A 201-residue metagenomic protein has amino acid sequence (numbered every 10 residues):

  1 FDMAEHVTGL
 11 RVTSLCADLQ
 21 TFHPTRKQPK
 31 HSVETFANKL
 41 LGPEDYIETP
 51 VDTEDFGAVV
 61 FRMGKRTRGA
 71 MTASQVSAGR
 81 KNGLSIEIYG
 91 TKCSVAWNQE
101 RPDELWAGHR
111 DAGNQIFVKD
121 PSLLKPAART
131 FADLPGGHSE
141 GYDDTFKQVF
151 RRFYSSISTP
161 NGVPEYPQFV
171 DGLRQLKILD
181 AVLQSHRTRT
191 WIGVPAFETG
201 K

Functional and structural regions predicted by a protein language model:
F1-T13: Active-site-adjacent "lid/gating" segments in soluble enzymes
H6, Q20-K65, E87, K92-Y166 (+2 more regions): C-terminal glycine/acidic-rich active-site capping loop/insertion
V12-Q20: Conserved S-adenosyl-L-methionine
C16, A70-A73, W97-N98: Beta-strand scaffold of nucleotide-dependent catalytic cores
T72-K81, G141: Glycine-rich phosphate/pyrophosphate-binding beta-alpha loops
T72-V76, Y89-K92, P195: Glycine-rich Rossmann NAD(P)(H)-binding loop
G172-Q184: C-terminal hydrophobic helical "lid"/dimerization subdomain of Rossmann-like NAD(P)H-dependent oxidoreductases
Q184-K201: C-terminal capping/lid region of NAD(P)-dependent oxidoreductase domains
